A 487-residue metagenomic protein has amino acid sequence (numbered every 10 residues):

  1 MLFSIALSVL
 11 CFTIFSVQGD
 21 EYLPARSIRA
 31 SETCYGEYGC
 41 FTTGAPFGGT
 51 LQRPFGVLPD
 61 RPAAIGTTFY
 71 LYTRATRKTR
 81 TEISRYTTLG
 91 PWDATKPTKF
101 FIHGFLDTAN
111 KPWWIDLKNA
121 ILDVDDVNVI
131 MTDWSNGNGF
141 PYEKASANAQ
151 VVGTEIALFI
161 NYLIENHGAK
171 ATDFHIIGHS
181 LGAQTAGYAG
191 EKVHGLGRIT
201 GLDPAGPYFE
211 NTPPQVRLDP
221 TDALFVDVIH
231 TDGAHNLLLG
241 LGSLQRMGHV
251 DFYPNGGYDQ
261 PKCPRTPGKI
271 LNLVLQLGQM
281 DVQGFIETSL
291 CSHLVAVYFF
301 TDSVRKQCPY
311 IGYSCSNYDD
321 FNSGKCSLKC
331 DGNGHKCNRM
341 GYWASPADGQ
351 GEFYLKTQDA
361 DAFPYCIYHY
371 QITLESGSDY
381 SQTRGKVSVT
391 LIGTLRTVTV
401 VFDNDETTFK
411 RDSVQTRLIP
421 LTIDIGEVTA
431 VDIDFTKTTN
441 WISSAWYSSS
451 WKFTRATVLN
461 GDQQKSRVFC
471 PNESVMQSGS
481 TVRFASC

Functional and structural regions predicted by a protein language model:
L2-M131, N138-N148, L158-A171, R217-P220 (+2 more regions): Flexible, membrane-associating and regulatory peripheral segments of lipid-active enzymes
H103, I177-Y188: Glycine-rich nucleophile elbow surrounding the catalytic serine of serine-hydrolase chemistry
K118, A189-V193, P214-D222: Mature extracellular/periplasmic domains of secretome proteins
E155-I160, V226: Short, well-ordered amphipathic alpha-helical segments that serve as non-catalytic structural scaffolds within diverse
A169-S180, I199: Alpha/beta-hydrolase fold nucleophile elbow
R198-F209, V228-A234, G257: Active-site nucleophile loop of the alpha/beta-hydrolase fold
L224-V228, V250-Y253: Catalytic His-Asp charge-relay segment
